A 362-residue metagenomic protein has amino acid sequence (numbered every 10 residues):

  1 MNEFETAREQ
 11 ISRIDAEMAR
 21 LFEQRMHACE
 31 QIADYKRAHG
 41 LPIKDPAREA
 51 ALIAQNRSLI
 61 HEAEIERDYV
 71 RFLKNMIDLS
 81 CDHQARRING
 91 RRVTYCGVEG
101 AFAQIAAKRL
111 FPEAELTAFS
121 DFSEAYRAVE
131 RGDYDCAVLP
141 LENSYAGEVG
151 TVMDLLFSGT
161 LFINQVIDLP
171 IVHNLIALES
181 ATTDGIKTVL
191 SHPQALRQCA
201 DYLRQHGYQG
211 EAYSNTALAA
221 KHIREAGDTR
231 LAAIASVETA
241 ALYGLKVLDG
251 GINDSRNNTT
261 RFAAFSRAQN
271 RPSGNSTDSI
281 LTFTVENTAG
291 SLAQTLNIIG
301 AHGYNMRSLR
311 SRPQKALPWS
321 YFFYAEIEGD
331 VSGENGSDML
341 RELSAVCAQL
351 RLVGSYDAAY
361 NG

Functional and structural regions predicted by a protein language model:
M1-G362: Domain-level signature for soluble enzymes in the chorismate/prephenate branch of the shikimate pathway
